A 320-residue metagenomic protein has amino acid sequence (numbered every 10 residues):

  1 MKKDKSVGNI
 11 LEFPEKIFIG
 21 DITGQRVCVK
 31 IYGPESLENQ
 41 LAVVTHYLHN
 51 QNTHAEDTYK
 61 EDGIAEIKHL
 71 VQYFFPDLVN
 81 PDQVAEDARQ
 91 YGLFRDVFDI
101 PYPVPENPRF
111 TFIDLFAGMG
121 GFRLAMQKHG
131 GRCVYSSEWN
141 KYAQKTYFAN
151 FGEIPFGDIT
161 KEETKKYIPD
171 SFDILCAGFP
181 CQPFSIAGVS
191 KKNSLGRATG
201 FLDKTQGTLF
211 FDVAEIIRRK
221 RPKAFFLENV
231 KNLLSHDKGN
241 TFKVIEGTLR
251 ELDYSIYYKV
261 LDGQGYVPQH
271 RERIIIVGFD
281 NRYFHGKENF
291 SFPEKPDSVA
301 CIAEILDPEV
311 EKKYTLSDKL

Functional and structural regions predicted by a protein language model:
M1-C133, T146, T248-E251, R273-L320: S-adenosyl-L-methionine-dependent DNA methyltransferase catalytic core
F75-P76, E86-R221, K231-S235, N240-K243: Core alpha/beta nucleotide-donor-binding catalytic domains of modification enzymes
K165-F172, I186-L320: Class I S-adenosyl-L-methionine
